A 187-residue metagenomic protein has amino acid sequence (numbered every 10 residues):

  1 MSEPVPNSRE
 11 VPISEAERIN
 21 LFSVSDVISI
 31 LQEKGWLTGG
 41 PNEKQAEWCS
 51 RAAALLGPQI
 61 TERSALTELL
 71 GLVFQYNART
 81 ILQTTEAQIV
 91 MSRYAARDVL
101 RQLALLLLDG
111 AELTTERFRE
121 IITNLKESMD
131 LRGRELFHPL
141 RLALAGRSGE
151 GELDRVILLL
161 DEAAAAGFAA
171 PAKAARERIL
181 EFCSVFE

Functional and structural regions predicted by a protein language model:
M1-K44: A conserved active-site cap/scaffold subdomain adjacent to cofactor or substrate pockets
E10, E15-E17, D26, E33 (+7 more regions): Acidic-enriched, low-complexity/disordered segments with a strong bias for Aspartate over Glutamate
E15, L66-L70, L153-V156: Generic structural motif recognizing short loop/turn segments at the entrances and edges of beta-strands
I28-M129, E187: Small-residue-rich helix-loop
E116-F182, F186: Charged substrate- and nucleic-acid-binding regions of tRNA-handling and nucleotidyl-transfer enzymes, centered on
